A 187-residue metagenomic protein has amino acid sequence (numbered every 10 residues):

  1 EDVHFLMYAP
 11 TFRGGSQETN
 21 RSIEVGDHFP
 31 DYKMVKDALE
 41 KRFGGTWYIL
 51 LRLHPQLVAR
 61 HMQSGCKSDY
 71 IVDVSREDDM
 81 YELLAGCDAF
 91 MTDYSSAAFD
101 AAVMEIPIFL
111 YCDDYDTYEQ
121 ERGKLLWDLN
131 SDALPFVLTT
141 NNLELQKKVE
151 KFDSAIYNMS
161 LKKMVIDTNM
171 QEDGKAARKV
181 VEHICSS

Functional and structural regions predicted by a protein language model:
E1-Q63, T139-N141, E172, A176: Conserved catalytic-core segment of nucleotide-activated headgroup transferases in glycan assembly
G45, A85, M104: Structured loop/turn residues at beta-strand edges in well-structured enzyme cores
W47, D69-V72, L134-V137: Short, conserved active-site loop motifs that form the nucleotide-linked donor/cofactor pocket
I49, M91, A101, L145 (+1 more regions): Hydrophobic, well-ordered secondary-structure elements that form the walls of internal hydrophobic environments
L50-F99: Donor nucleotide-activated moiety binding/catalytic core segment of transferases that use nucleotide-activated donors
M62-C66, S96-T168: Catalytic binding pocket for nucleotide-activated donors in carbohydrate/polymer assembly enzymes
E172-S187: C-terminal alpha-helical cap of glycosyltransferases
